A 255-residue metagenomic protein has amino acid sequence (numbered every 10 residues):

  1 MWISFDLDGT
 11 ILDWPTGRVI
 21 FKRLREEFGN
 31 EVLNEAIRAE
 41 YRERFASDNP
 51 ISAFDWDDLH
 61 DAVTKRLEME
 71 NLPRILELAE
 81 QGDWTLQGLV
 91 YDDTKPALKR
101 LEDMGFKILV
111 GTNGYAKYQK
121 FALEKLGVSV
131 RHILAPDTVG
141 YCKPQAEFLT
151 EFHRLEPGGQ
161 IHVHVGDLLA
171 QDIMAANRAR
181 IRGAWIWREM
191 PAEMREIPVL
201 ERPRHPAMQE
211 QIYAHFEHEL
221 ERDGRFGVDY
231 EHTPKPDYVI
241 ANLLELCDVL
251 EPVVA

Functional and structural regions predicted by a protein language model:
M1-A39, R66, I197: Active-site neighborhood of HAD-like aspartate-dependent phosphohydrolases
G17-K22, W56-D61, A116: An amphipathic alpha-helix signature
E31, R42-E80, P96, R100: A metal-dependent, Asp-based hydrolase signature
D48-S52, L86, G140-Y141, Y238: Pocket-edge positions in alpha/beta enzyme catalytic cores
W56, V90, Q145: Conserved donor sugar-nucleotide recognition element shared by glycan-biosynthetic enzymes
A79-Q87: Surface-exposed cleft-lining segments at the edges of enzyme active sites
Q87-Y91, T112: Conserved beta-strand/loop elements of the cytosolic catalytic core of P-type E1-E2 ATPases, chiefly in the P-domain
K95, K99-E102, L109-A255: Asp-based, Mg2+/Mn2+-dependent phosphohydrolase catalytic module
